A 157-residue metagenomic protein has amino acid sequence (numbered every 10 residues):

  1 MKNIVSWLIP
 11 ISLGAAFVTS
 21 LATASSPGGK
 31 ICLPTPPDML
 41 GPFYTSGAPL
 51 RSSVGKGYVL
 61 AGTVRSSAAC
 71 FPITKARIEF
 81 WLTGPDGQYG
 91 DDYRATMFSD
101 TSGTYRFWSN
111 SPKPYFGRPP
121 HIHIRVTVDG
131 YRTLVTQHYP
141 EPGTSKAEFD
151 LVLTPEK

Functional and structural regions predicted by a protein language model:
M1-I11: Bacterial N-terminal signal peptides that target proteins for export
I9-T19: Bacterial N-terminal signal peptides
S25-K157: Beta-strand-dominated extracellular/periplasmic modules and repeats in secreted or surface-exposed proteins
